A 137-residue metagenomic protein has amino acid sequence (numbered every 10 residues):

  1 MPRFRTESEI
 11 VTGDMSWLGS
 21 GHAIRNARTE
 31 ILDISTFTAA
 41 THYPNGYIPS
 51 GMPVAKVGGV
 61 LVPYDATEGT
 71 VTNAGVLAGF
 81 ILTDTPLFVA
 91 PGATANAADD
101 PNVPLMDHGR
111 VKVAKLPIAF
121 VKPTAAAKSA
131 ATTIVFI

Functional and structural regions predicted by a protein language model:
M1-I137: Surface-exposed, low-hydrophobicity beta-strand/loop segments enriched in small/polar/acidic residues
